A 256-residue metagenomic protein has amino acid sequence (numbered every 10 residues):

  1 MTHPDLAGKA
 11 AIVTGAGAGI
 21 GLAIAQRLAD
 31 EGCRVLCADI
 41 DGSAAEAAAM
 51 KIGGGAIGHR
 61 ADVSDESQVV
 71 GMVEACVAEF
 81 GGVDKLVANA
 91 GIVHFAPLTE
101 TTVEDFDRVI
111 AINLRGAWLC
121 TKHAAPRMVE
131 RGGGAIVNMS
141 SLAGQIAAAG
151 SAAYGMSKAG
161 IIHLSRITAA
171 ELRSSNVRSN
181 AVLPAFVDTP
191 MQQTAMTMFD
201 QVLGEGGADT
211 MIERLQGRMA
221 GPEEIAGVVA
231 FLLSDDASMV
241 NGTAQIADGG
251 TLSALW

Functional and structural regions predicted by a protein language model:
T2, I146, A230, N241-W256: Short C-terminal tail/terminal secondary-structure segment of NAD(P)H-dependent dehydrogenase/reductase domains
V87, R173, R178, V240-G242: Short, small/polar-rich loop/turn modules that mediate ligand/substrate recognition or access, typified
P97-L98, D105-I110, T210: Substrate-binding pocket helix/loop in short-chain dehydrogenase/reductase
T121, S157, S165: Active-site helix of classical SDR
P126, A170-S174, S238: Alpha-helical segment proximal to the catalytic Tyr-Lys
S141: Residue(s) in the substrate-gating loop at a strand-loop-helix junction that position the organic substrate next
E213-I225: A conserved structural motif in NAD(P)-dependent oxidoreductases
